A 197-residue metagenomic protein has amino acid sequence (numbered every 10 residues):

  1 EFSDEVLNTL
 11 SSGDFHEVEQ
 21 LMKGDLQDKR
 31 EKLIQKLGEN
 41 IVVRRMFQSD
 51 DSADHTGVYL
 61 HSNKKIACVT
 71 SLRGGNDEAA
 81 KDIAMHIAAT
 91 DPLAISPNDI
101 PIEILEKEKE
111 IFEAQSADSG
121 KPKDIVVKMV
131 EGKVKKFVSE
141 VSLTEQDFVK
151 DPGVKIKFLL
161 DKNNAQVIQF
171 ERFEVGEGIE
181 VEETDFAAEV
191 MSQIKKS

Functional and structural regions predicted by a protein language model:
E1-S197: N-terminal assembly/interaction segments in proteins that build large macromolecular machines
